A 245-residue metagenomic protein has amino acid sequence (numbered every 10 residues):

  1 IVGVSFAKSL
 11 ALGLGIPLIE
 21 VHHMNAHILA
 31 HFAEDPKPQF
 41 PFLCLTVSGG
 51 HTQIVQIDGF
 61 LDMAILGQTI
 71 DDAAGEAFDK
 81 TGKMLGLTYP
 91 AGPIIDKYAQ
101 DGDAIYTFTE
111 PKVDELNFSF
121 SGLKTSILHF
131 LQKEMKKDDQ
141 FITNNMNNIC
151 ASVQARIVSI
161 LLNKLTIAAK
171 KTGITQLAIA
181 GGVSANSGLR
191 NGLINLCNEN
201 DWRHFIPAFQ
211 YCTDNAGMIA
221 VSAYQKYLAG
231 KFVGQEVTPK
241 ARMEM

Functional and structural regions predicted by a protein language model:
I1-L14, S187-L196: Short Gly/Thr/Asp-enriched flexible loops that form oxyanion-binding sites at enzyme active sites
F6-I28, T69, A73, R203-I206: Short, acidic/small-residue loops that bind anionic groups at enzyme active sites
E20-V21, Q176-L177, I194-I219: Conserved phosphate-binding/catalytic loops in two-lobed NTP-binding clefts
V21-L43, S222: Conserved phosphate-binding catalytic cores of ATP/NTP-utilizing and phosphoryl-transfer enzymes
N25, P36, D58-D101, K124-Q132: Glycine-rich phosphate-binding loop plus the immediately following alpha-helix
I28, P207-M245: Glycine-rich phosphate-binding/hydrolytic loop that grips phosphoryl groups
C44, T52-Q56: Short beta-strand scaffold segments in enzyme catalytic cores
K97-L177, N186-N200, K226-G230: A contiguous, well-structured pocket-lining segment that forms one wall/lid of small-molecule binding clefts in soluble
